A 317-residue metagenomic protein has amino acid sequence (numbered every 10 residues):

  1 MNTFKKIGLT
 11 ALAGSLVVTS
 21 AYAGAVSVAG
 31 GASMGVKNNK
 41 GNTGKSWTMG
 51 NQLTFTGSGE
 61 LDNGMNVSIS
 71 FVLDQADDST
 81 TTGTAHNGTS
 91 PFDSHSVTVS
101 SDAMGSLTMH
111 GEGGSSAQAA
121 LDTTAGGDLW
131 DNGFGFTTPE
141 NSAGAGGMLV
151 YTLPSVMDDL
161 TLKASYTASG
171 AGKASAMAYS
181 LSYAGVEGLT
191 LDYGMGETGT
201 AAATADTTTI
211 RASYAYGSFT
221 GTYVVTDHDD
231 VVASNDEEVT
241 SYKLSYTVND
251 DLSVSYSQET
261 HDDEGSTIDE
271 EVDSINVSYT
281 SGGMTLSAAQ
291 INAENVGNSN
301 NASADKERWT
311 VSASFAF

Functional and structural regions predicted by a protein language model:
M1-F317: Outer-membrane beta-barrel proteins
